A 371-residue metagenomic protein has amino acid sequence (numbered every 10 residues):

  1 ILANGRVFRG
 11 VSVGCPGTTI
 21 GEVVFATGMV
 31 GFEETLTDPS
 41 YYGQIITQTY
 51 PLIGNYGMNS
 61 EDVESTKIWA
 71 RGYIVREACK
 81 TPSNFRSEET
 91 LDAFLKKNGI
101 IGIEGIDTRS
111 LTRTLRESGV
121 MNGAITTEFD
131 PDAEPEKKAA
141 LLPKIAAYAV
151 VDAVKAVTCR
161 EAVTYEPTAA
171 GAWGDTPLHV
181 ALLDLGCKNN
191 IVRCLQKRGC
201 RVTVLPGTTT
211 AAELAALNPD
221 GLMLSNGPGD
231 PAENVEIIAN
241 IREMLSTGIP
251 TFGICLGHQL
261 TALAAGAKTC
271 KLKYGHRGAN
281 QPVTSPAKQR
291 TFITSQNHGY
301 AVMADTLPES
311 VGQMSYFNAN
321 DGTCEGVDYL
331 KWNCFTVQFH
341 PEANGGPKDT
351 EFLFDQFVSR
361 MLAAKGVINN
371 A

Functional and structural regions predicted by a protein language model:
I1-A212, A216-L217, P231, N344 (+1 more regions): RNA-binding accessory domains that recognize and position tRNA/RNA substrates
I101, H179, P250-F252, K268 (+1 more regions): Proline-centered loop/turn at the N-terminus of a beta-strand
G174-V180, K288-T291, Y329-C334: Beta-strand-turn-beta hairpins that frame and shape the catalytic cleft of phosphate-ester-processing enzymes
H179-D184, T294-S295, F335-F339: Active-site-proximal beta-strand elements of phosphoester/diester hydrolases
A216-Q296, A301-A304, G346-A364: Cysteine-nucleophile active-site neighborhood
R290-K331, N370-A371: Catalytic beta-strand/loop cores that center a nucleophilic Ser/Cys/Thr and support acyl-enzyme chemistry
G326-I368: A glycine-centered loop/beta-turn motif at secondary-structure junctions
